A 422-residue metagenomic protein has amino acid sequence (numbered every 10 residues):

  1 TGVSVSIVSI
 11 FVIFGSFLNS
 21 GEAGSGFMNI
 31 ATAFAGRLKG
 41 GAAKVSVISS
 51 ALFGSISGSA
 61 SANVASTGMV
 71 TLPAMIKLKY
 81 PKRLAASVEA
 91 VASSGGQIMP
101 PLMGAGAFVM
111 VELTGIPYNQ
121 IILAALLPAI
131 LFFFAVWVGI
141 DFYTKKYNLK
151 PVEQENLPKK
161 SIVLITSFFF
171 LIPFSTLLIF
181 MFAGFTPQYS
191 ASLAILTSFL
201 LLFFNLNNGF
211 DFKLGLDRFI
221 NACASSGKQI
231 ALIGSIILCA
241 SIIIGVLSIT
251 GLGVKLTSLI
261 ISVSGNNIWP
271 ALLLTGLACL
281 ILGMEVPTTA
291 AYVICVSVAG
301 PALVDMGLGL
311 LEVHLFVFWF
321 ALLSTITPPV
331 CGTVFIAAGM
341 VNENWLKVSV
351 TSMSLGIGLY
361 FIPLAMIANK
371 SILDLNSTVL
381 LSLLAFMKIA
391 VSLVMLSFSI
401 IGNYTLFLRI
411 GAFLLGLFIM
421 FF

Functional and structural regions predicted by a protein language model:
T1-S25, S192, D217-V254, I268 (+3 more regions): Core transmembrane alpha-helical segments of multi-pass membrane transporters/permeases
G2-I7, F34-S46, L78-L84, I165-L171 (+5 more regions): Membrane-interfacial loop-to-helix junctions in multi-pass transporters
F14-N19, S50-S59, V91-Q97, I244 (+3 more regions): Transmembrane alpha-helix interface/packing and boundary motifs in multi-pass membrane proteins, characterized by
M28-G96, M103-V109, T288-F320, G332-K347: Hydrophobic transmembrane alpha-helices that form the pore/transport pathway of multi-pass ion and small-solute
A51, S93, E112, P128-A129 (+5 more regions): Residue-level recognition of pore/gate-forming positions within transmembrane alpha-helices of multi-pass
A51-L52, S94, A105, V109-L113 (+9 more regions): Alpha-helical transmembrane segments of multipass membrane proteins
P117, L247-V263, K370-L381: Membrane-interface helix termini and inter-helical loops of multi-pass transporters
L123-Q229, G332-M420: Long, contiguous bundles of hydrophobic transmembrane helices that form the permeation core of multi-pass
